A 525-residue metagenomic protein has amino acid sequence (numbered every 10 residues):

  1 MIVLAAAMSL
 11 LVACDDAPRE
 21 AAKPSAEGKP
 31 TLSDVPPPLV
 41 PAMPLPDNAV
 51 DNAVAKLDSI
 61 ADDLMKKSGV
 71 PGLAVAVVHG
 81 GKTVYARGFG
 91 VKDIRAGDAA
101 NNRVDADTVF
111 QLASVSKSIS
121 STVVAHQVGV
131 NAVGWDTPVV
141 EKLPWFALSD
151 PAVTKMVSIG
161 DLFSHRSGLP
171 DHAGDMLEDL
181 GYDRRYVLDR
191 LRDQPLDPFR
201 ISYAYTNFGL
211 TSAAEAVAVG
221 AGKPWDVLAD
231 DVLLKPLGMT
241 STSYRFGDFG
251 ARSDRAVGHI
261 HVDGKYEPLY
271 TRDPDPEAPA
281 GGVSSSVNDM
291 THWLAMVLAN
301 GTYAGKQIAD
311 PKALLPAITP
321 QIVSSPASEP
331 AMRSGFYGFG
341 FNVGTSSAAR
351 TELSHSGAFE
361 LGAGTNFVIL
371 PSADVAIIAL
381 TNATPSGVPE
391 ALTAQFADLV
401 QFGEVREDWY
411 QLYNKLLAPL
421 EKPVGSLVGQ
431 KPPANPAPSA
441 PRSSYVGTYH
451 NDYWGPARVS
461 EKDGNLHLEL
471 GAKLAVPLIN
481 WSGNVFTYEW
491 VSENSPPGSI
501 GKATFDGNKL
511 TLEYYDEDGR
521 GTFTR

Functional and structural regions predicted by a protein language model:
M1-I2: Bacterial N-terminal signal peptides that target proteins for export
L10-A13: C-terminal motif of bacterial Sec signal peptides marking the signal peptidase cleavage site
D15, A394-R525: Peripheral terminal and inter-domain segments
D15-A22: Bacterial lipoprotein signal-peptidase II cleavage site
D47-F110, G129-G134, E141, S149 (+2 more regions): Short, conserved catalytic-motif segment at the N-terminal edge
G69-G72, L361-G364, Y453: Short, small/polar residue-rich loop motifs at catalytic or cofactor-binding pockets
F89-D93, P151-L361, T365-N366: Short, surface-exposed loop or secondary-structure junction motifs that flank catalytic or metal-binding residues
T365-N382, T511-E513: Short, well-ordered beta-strand elements
